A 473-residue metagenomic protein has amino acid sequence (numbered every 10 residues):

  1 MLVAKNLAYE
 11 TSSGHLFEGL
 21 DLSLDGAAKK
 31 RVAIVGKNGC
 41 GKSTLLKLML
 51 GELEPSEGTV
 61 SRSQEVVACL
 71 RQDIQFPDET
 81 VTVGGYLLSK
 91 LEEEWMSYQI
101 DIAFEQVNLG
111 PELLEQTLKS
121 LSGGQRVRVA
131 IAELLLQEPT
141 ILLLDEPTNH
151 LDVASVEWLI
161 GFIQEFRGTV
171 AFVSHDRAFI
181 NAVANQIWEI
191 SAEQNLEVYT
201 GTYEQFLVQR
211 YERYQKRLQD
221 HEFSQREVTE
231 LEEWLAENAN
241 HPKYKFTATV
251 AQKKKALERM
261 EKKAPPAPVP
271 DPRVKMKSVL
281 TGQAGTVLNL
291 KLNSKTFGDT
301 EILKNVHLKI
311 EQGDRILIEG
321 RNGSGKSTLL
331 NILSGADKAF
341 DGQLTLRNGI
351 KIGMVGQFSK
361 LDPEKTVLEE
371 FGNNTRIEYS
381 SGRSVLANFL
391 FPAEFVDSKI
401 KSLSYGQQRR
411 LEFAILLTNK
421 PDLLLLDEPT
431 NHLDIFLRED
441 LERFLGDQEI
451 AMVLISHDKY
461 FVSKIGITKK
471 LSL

Functional and structural regions predicted by a protein language model:
M1, A8, Q209-L303: Flexible nucleotide-interacting loop at or near the entrance of a catalytic core
M1-R217, L280-L473: ABC ATP-binding cassette signature C-motif
